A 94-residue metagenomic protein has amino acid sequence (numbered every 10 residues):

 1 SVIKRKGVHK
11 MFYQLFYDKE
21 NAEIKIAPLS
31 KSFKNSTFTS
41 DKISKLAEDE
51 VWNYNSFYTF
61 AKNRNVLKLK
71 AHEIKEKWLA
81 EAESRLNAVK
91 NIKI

Functional and structural regions predicted by a protein language model:
S1-A47: Short N-terminal "domain-start" leader segments that mark the transition from disordered tails or signal peptides into
A22, E50-V51, N91: Short, flexible coil/linker elements and helix-boundary hinge sites characteristic of intrinsically disordered
T37, K68-L69, N87: Residues in flexible loops and secondary-structure boundaries
S44-E81: Intrinsically disordered, low-complexity, charged/polar segments
W78-E81, R85-A88, I92: Charged, solvent-exposed faces of alpha-helical coiled-coils
